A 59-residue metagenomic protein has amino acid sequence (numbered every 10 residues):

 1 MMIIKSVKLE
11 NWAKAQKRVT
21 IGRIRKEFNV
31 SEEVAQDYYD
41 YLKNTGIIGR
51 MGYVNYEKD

Functional and structural regions predicted by a protein language model:
M1-M2, M51: Detector for methionine-enriched segments
M2-R18, G22, K26: Short amphipathic alpha-helical interface segments
I21, E33, R50-M51: A local structural micro-motif
K26-F28, Y53: Sequence-pattern detector for short linear motifs and compositional/periodic biases rather than a specific fold
S31-Y41: Short amphipathic alpha-helical interaction segments
K43-Y53: A short, conserved structural fragment
V54-D59: Minor-groove-contacting beta-hairpin "wing" of winged helix-turn-helix DNA-binding domains
